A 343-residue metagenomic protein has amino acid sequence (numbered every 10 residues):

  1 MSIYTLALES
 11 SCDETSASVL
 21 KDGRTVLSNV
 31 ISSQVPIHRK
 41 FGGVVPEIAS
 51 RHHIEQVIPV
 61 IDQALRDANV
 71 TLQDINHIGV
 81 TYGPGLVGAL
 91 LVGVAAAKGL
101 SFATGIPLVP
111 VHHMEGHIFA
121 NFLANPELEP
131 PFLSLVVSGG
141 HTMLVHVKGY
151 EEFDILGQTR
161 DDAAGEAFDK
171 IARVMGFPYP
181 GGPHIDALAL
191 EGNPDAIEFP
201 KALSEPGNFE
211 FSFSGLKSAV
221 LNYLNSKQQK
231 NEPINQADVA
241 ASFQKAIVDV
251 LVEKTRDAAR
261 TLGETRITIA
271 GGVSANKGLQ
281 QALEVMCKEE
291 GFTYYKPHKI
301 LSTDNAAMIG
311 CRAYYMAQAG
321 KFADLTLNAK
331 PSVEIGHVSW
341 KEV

Functional and structural regions predicted by a protein language model:
M1-S2, V111-L133: Conserved phosphate-binding catalytic cores of ATP/NTP-utilizing and phosphoryl-transfer enzymes
S2-D74, V80-P84, H113, H117: N-terminal beta-alpha supersecondary unit
T15-L20, S134-V136, T142-H146: Short beta-strand scaffold segments in enzyme catalytic cores
V80-G105, L123, K277-M286: Short Gly/Thr/Asp-enriched flexible loops that form oxyanion-binding sites at enzyme active sites
P110-V111, I267, L283-I309: Conserved phosphate-binding/catalytic loops in two-lobed NTP-binding clefts
E115, P126, G149-N193, K217-S218 (+1 more regions): Glycine-rich phosphate-binding loop plus the immediately following alpha-helix
A187-I267, N276-E290, A317-G320, H337-V343: A contiguous, well-structured pocket-lining segment that forms one wall/lid of small-molecule binding clefts in soluble
P297-I335: Glycine-rich phosphate-binding/hydrolytic loop that grips phosphoryl groups
